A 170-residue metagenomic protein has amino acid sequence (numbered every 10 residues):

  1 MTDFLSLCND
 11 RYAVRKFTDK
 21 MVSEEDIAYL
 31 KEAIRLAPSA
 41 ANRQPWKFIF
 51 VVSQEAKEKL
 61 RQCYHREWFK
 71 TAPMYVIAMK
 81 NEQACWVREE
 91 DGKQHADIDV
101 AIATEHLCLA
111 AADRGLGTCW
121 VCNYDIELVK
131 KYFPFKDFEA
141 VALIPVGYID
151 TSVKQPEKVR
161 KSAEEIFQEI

Functional and structural regions predicted by a protein language model:
F4-V14, M21, A142-I170: C-terminal helix-cap and adjacent tail motif
R15-T18, A41: A short gly/proline-enriched turn/hairpin at secondary-structure junctions
D26-E32, L36-A103: Glycine/small-residue-rich phosphate/adenosyl-binding loop
I34, V76, D91-Y132, I144: Small-aliphatic-rich amphipathic alpha-helix that forms the alpha element of a beta-alpha
R43-W46, D113-L116, V141: Short secondary-structure junction motifs
E67, K136-F138: Short, hinge-like loop/turn segments at secondary-structure boundaries
K80, N123, Y148: Short secondary-structure boundary segments
K130-K136, K154-E157: Short proline/glycine-enriched turn/loop segments at secondary-structure junctions
